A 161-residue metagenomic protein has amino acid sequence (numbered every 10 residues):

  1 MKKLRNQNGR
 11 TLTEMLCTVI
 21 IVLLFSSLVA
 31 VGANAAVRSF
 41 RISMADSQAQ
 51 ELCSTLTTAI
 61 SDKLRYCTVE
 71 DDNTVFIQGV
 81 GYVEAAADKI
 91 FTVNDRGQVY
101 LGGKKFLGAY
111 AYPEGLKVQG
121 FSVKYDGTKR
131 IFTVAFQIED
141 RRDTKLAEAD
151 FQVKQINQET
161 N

Functional and structural regions predicted by a protein language model:
M1-Q7, D62, D88, V153: Generic cytosolic/nucleocytoplasmic N-terminal low-complexity/intrinsically disordered segments
K2-T58: Aliphatic-rich helix starts adjacent to a transmembrane/signal segment
Q7, Q48-Q50, Q78, Q98 (+3 more regions): Residue-identity detector for glutamine
R10-T13, C17, S26, G32 (+6 more regions): Functionally constrained cores in energy, signaling, and assembly domains
E51, T55-I77: Alpha-helix exit/C-cap motif
C67-I131, R142-D143: Type IV pilin-like appendage domain
V123-N161: Low-complexity, S/T/G/P-rich flexible repeat/linker segments used as non-globular hinges and stalks within
